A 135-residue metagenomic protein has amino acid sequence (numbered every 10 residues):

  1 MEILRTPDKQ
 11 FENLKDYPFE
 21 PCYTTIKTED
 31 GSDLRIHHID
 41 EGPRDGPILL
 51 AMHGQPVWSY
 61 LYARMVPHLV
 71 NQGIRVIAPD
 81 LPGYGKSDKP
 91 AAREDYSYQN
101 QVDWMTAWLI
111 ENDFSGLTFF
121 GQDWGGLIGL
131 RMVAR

Functional and structural regions predicted by a protein language model:
M1-P47, N71-I74, F114-S115: Alpha/beta-hydrolase fold catalytic core
F19, V57-R64, N100-D103, L127: Short, conserved clusters of charged catalytic residues that mark active-site and nucleotide-handling motifs
T25-S32, H37-I39, N71, A78-G121: Active-site loop/oxyanion-hole signature of alpha/beta-hydrolase fold enzymes
L34, I39-K86: Conserved HGGG/HGGXW glycine-rich cap/lid loop of the alpha/beta-hydrolase fold
A63, T106, L130-A134: Short, hydrophobic alpha-helix immediately C-terminal to the catalytic nucleophile
F114-R135: Conserved hydrolase catalytic core segment
